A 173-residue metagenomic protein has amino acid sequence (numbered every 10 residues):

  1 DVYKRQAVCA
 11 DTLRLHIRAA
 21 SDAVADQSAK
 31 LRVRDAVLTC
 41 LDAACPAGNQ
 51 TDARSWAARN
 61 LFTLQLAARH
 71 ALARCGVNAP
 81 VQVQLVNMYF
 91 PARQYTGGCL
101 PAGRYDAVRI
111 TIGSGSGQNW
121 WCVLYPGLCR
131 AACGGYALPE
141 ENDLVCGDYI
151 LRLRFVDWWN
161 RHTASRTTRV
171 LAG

Functional and structural regions predicted by a protein language model:
V2-Y3: Short, small-residue-biased leader/transition segments that mark boundaries at the very start of proteins
D11-A58: Early exported N-terminus immediately downstream of N-terminal targeting peptides
T12-R18, P80-Q84, A107-T111, W121-V123 (+1 more regions): Soluble periplasmic/extracytoplasmic beta-strand elements of cell-envelope proteins
H16, A20, A36-A47, T63 (+3 more regions): Structured segments of extracytoplasmic/periplasmic soluble domains in secreted or envelope-associated proteins
T51-Q118: Mid-length scaffold segments of soluble, non-membrane domains
G98-L151: Soluble extracytoplasmic domains of inner/organellar membrane proteins
P139-G173: C-terminal partner/receptor-binding element of secreted or periplasmic proteins
